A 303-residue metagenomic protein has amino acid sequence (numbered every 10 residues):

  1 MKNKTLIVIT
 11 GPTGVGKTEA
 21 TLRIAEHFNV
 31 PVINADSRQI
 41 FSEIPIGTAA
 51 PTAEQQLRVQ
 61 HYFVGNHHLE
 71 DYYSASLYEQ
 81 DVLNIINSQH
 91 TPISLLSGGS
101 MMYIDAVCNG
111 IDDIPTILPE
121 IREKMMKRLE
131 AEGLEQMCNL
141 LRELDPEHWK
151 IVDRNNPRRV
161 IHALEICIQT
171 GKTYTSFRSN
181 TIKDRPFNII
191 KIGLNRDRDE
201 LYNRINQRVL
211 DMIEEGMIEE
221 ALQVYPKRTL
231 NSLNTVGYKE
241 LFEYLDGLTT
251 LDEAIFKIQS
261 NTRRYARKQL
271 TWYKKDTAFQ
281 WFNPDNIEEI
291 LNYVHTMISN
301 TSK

Functional and structural regions predicted by a protein language model:
M1-K303: Phosphate/pyrophosphate-binding catalytic cores of soluble transferases and nucleic-acid-acting enzymes
